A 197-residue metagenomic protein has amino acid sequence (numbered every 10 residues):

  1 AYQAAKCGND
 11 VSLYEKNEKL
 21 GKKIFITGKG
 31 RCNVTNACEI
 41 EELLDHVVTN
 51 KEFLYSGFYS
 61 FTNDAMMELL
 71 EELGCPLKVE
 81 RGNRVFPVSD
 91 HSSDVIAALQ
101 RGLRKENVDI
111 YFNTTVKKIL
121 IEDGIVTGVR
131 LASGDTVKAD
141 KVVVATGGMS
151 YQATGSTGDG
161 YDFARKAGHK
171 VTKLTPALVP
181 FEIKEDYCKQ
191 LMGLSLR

Functional and structural regions predicted by a protein language model:
Y2, K6, R101: Short, well-ordered alpha-helices that flank and scaffold nucleotide-derived cofactor binding pockets
A5-K29: Glycine-rich FAD pyrophosphate-binding loop
C7-N9, L73, E106, A167: Conserved dinucleotide-binding and phosphotransfer motif residues
K16, G28, T62, R81-G82 (+2 more regions): A secondary-structure boundary/capping signal
I26, S93-D94, A98-R197: Predominantly flavin-linked oxidoreductase catalytic cores and closely associated redox partners
R31-V79: Glycine-rich active-site loop/strand segments that organize a redox cofactor
N36, Y59-M66, V88, S92-I96 (+2 more regions): Generic structural signal for well-ordered, non-membrane alpha-helical segments in soluble metabolic enzymes
T49-G57, E71-A97, G128, A139-K141 (+1 more regions): Helix-loop-beta segment of a Rossmann-like dinucleotide-binding subdomain
